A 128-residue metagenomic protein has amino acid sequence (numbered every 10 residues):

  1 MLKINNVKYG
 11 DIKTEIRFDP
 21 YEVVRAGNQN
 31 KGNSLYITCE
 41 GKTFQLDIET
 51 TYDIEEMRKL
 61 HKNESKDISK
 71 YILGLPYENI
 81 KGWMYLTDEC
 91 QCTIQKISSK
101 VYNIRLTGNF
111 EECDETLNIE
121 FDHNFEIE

Functional and structural regions predicted by a protein language model:
M1-G27: Charge-rich, low-complexity N-terminal segments
N5-G10, E40, E111-C113: Short strand-coil-strand connectors
V24-K96: Surface-exposed helix/loop patches within compact recognition domains
Q95-E128: C-terminal or internal capping secondary-structure element at the end of a domain, subdomain, or sheet
